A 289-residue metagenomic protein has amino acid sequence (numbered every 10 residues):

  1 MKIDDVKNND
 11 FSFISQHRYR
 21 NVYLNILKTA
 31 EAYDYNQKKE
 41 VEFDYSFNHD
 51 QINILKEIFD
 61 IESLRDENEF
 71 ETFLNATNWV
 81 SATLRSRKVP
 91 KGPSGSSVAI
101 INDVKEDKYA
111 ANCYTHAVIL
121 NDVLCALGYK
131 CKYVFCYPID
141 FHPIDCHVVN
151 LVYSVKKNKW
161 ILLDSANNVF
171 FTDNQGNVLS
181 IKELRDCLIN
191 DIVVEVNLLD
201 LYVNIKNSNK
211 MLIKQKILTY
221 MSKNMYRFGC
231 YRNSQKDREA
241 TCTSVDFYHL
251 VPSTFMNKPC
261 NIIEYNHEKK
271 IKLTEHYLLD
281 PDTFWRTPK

Functional and structural regions predicted by a protein language model:
M1-L24: Intrinsically disordered, low-structural-confidence terminal and linker regions
I3, S15, F47-D50, N209 (+1 more regions): Non-membrane alpha-helical secondary structure
R20-A111: Secondary-structure boundary elements
A110, H116-A117: Active-site cradle of extracellular carbohydrate-active enzymes
V118-I192: Hydrophobic/aromatic-rich core segments of domains that either
I181-K289: Alpha-helical and coiled-coil interaction segments, frequently adjacent to or embedded within charge-biased
